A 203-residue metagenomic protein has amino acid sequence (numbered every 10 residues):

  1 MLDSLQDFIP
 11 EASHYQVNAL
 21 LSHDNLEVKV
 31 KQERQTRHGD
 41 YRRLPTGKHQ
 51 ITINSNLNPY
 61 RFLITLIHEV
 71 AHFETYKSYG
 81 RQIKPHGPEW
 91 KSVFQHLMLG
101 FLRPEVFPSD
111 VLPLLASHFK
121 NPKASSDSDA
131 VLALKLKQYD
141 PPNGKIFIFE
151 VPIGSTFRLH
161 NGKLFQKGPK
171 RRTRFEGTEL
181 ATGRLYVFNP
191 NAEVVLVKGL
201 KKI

Functional and structural regions predicted by a protein language model:
D3-D7, E11-Q50, N56, G80-I203: Metalloprotease/metallohydrolase-associated module, dominated by Zn2+-dependent proteases
P59-F62: Conserved short loop/helix modules at catalytic or binding sites in compact beta-alpha or helix-hairpin-helix contexts
I64-K77: Active-site recognition of the HExxH zinc-binding catalytic motif
